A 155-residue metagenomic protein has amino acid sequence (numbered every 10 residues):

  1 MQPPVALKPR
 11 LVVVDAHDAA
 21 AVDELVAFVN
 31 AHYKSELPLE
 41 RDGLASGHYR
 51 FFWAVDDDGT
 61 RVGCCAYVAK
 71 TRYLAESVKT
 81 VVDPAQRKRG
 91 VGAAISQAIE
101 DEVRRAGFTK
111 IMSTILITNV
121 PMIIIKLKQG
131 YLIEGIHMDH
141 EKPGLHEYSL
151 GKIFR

Functional and structural regions predicted by a protein language model:
M1-A6: Short acidic N-proximal helix/loop "leader" segments that mark the beginning of a domain or an inter-domain linker
L7, V12-V78, D83, S96 (+1 more regions): Acetyl-CoA-dependent GNAT
H48, Y73, N119, E141-H146: Short acidic/glycine-enriched loop/turn segments that link adjacent beta-strands
S77, S96-E100, S113, K126 (+1 more regions): Polar/charged side chains located within well-ordered beta-strands of beta-rich proteins
V82, K88-D101, I124, K128: Conserved acetyl-CoA-binding loop-helix of GNAT-fold acetyltransferases
V103-I115: Conserved GNAT acetyl-CoA-binding A-motif
T114-I115, L127-S149: Conserved catalytic-core motifs of GNAT/GCN5-like acyltransferases
